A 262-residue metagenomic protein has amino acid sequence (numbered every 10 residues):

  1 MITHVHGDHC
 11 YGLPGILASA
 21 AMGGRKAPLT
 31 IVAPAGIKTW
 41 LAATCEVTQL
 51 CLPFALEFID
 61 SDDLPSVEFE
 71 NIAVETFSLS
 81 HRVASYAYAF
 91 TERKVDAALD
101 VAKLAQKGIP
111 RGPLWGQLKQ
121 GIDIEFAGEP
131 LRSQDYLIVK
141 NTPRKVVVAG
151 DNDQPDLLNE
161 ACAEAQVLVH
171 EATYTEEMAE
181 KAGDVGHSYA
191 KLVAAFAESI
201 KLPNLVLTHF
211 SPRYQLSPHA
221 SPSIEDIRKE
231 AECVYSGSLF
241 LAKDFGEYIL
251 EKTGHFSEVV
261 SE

Functional and structural regions predicted by a protein language model:
M1, E75, V206: Conserved Rossmann-like nucleotide-binding pocket used by diverse enzymes that bind dinucleotide cofactors
M1-V32, D60: Active-site metal-binding motif and surrounding structural segment of the metallo-beta-lactamase
H4, D151, H209: Active-site glycine-centered loops adjacent to acidic/histidine catalytic or metal-binding residues that shape
L13-A20, L41-C45, A89: Short, well-ordered amphipathic alpha-helices
A35-I37: Conserved Walker A/P-loop ATP-binding site and its immediately adjacent core in helicase/helicase-like ATPase domains
T48-S61: A glycine-rich helix N-cap at a beta->alpha junction
D63, P155-E262: Binuclear metal-ion centers of metallo-dependent hydrolases, dominated by the metallo-beta-lactamase
E70-V148, N152-A161, V167-V169: Active-site-proximal loop/helix segment associated with metal-binding centers of metalloenzymes
